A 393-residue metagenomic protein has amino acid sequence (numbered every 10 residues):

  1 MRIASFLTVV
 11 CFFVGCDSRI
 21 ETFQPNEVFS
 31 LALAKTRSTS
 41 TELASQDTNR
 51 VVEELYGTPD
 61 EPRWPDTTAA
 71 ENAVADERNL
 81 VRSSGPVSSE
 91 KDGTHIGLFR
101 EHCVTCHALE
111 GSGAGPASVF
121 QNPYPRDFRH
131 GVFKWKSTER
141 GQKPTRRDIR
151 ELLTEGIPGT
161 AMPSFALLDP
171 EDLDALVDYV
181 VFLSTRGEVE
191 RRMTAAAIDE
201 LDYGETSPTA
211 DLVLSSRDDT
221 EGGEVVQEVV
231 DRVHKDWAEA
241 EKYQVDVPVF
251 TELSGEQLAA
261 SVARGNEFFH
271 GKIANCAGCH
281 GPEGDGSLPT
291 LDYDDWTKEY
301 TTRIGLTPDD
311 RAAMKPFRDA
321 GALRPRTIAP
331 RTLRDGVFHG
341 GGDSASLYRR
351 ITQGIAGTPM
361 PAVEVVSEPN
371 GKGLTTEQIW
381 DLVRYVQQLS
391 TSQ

Functional and structural regions predicted by a protein language model:
M1-V9: Sec-dependent signal peptide recognition, specifically the positively charged N-region followed immediately by
F12-G15: C-terminal motif of bacterial Sec signal peptides marking the signal peptidase cleavage site
D17-I20: Bacterial signal peptide processing site
T22, S112-G113, D285-G286: Short, non-ligating residues that shape and space the ligands of small metal-coordination modules and catalytic
F29-A44, V119-L168, L173-V180, T206-T220 (+2 more regions): Extracytoplasmic electron-transfer domains, predominantly the class I c-type cytochrome c fold
L31-L98, D219-G271, D285-L288, V337 (+2 more regions): Electrostatic cytochrome c docking/interface patches
S88-L109, Q257-G284, P289-L306, L382: Sequence/structural segment immediately N-terminal to covalent heme-attachment motifs in c-type and related
T194-G204: Post-kinase regulatory C-tail/linker adjacent to protein kinase catalytic domains
